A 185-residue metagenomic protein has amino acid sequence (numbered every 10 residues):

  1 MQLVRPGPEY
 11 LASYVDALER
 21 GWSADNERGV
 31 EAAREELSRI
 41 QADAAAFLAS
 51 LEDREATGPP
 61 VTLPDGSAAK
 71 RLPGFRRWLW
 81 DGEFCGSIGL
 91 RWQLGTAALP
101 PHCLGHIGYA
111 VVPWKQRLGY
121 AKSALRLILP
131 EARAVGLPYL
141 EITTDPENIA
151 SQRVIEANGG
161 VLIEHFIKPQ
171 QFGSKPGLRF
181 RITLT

Functional and structural regions predicted by a protein language model:
M1-H106, P113, E131, K168-T185: GNAT-family acyltransferases
A12, L118, I149: Loop/helix-junction capping segments adjacent to catalytic residues or to phosphate/diphosphate-binding pockets
I88, Q116, D145: Mobile, glycine-rich extracellular loop/lid and propeptide segments that shape or gate substrate/ligand access
G108-V111, R117-A134, Q152-A157: Conserved acetyl-CoA-binding loop-helix of GNAT-fold acetyltransferases
L127, T144, I167-K168: Proline- and acidic/polar-enriched loop/turn elements at helix boundaries
A132-T143: Conserved GNAT acetyl-CoA-binding A-motif
I142-Q152: Conserved beta-strand-loop-alpha-helix junction that forms the acyl-donor binding cleft
E156-F166: Conserved acetyl-CoA-binding loop of GNAT-fold acetyltransferases
